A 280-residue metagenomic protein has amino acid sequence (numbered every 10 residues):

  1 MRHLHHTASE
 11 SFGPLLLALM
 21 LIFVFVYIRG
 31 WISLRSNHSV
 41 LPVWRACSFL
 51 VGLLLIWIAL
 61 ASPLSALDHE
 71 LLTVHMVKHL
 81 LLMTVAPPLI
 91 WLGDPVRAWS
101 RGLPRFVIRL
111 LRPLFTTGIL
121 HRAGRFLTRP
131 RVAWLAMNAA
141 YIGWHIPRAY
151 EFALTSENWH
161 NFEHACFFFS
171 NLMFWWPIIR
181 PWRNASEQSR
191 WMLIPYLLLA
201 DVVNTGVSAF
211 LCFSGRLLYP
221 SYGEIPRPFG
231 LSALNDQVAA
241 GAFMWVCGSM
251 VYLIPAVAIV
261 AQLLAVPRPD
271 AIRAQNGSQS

Functional and structural regions predicted by a protein language model:
M1-S280: Alpha-helical membrane segments of multi-pass proteins
